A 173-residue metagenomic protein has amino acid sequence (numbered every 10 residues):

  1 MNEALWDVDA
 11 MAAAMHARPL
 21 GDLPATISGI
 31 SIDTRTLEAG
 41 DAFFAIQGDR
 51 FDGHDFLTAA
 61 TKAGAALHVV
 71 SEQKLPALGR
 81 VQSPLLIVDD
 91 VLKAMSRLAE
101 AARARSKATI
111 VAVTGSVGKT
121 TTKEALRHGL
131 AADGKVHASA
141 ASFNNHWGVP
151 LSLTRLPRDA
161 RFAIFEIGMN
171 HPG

Functional and structural regions predicted by a protein language model:
M1-R97: N-terminal leader/targeting and accessory segments in enzymes
A94-G173: Phosphate-binding loop of NTP-binding sites
